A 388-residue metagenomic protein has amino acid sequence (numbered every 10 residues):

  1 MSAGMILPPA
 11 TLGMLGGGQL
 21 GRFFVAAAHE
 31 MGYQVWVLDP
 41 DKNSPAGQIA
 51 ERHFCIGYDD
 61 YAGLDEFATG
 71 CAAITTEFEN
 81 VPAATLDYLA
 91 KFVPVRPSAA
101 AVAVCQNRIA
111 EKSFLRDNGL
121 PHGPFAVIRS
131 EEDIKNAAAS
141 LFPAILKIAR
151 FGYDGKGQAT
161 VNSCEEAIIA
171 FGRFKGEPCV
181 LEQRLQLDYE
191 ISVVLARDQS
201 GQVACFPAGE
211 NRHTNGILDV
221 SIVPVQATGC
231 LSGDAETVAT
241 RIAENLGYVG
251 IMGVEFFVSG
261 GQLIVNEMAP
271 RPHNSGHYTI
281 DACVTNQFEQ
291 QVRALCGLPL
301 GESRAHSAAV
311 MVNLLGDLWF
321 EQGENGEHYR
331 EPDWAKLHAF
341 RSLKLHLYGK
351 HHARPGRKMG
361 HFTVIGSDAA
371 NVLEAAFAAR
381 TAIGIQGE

Functional and structural regions predicted by a protein language model:
M1-A110, D117, E132, I385: ATP-binding N-terminal substructure of ATP-dependent carboxylate-amine bond-forming enzymes
V104-S192, A196-I242, R380: Active-site nucleotide/adenylate-binding loops and adjacent lid/helix of ATP-dependent enzymes
R197-Q202, T214, V258-Q262, G366-D368: Short acidic-glycine loop/turn motifs at beta-strand connectors
A204, M252, L263-E267: Protein kinase-like catalytic core scaffold
G216-Q226, E267-I280: Short, flexible active-site loops
G233-V254, S259, A269-G326: Active-site "cap" helix and flanking loop/linker of ATP-utilizing ligase/carboxylase catalytic domains
R293-E388: Peripheral (often C-terminal) accessory segments that flank ATP-dependent C-N-forming ligase machineries
